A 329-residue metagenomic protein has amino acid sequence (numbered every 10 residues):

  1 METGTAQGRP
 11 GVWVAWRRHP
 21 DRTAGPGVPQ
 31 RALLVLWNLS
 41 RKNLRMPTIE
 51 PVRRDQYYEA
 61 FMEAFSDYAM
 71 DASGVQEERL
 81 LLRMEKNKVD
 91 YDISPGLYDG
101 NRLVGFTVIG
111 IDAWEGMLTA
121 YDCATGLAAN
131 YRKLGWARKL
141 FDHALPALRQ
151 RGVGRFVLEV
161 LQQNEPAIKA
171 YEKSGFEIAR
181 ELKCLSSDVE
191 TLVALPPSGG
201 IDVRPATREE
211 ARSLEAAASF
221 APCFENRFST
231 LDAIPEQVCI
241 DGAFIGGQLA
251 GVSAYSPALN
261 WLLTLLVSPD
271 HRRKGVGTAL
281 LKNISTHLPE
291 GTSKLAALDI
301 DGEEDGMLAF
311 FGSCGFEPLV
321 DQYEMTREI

Functional and structural regions predicted by a protein language model:
W13-W16, W37: Tryptophan (W) side chains
D21-A24, R45-A60, S198-E215: A short beta-loop-alpha structural element at the N-terminal edge of CoA-dependent acyl/N-acetyltransferase catalytic
F61, F65, M70-S94, Y98-G100 (+2 more regions): Active-site rim helix/loop that mediates acceptor-substrate recognition in acyltransferases
G96, R102-I111, T119-Y121, G126 (+3 more regions): Conserved beta-strand in the GNAT
L127, K133-P146, E172-K173, R273-T286: Conserved acetyl-CoA-binding loop-helix of GNAT-fold acetyltransferases
L134, R138, Q162-R180, T278 (+1 more regions): Conserved active-site alpha-helix within GNAT-family acetyltransferase domains
L148-E159, E290-D301: Conserved GNAT acetyl-CoA-binding A-motif
E159-L161, E177-E190, E317-E328: Conserved catalytic-core motifs of GNAT/GCN5-like acyltransferases
